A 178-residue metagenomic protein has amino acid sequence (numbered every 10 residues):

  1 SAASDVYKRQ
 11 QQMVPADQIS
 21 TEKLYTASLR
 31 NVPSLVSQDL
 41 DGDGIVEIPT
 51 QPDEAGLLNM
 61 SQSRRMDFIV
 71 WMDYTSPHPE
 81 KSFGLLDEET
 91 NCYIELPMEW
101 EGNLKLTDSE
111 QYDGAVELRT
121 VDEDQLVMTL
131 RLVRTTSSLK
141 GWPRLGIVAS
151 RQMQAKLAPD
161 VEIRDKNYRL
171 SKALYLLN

Functional and structural regions predicted by a protein language model:
S1, L40-P52: Acidic/hydrophobic-patterned starts of short beta strands in beta-sheet-rich repeat architectures
A2-Y7: Short, small-residue-biased leader/transition segments that mark boundaries at the very start of proteins
E22-V36: Repeat-based blade/solenoid architectures
D53-L58: Short glycine/acidic-enriched loop and turn motifs that connect beta-strands
S61-P79: Short, structured interface segments
G84-L104: N-terminal "mature-domain start" segment
P97-G146: Secretory pathway targeting signatures of secreted, lumenal, and periplasmic proteins
A155-N178: Surface-exposed amphipathic alpha-helical segments
